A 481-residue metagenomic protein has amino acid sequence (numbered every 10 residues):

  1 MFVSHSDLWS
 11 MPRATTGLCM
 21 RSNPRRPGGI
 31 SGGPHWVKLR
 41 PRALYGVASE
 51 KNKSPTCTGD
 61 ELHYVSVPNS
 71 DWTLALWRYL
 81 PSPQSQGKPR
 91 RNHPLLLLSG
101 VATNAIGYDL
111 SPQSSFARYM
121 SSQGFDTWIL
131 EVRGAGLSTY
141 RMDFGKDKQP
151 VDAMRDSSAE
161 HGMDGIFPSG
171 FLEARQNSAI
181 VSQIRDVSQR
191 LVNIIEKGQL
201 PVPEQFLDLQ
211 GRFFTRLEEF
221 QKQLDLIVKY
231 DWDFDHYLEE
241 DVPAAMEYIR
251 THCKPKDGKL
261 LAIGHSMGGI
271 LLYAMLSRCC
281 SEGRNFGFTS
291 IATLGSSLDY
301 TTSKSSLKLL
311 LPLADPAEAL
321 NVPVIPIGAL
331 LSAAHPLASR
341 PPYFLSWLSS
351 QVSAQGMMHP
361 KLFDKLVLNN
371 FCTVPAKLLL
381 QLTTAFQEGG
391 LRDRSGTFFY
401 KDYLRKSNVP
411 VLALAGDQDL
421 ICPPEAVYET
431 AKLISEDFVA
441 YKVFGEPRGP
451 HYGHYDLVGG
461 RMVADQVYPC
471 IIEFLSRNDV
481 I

Functional and structural regions predicted by a protein language model:
M1-G46: N-terminal chloroplast transit peptides
L8, L18, D437-I481: Catalytic active-site module of serine/aspartate enzymes centered on a nucleophile-bearing elbow/loop
E50-P89: N-terminal cap/lid segment of alpha/beta-hydrolase-fold proteins
A75, L80-L224: Short, surface-exposed "cap/lid" segments of acyl-processing enzymes
P168, L172-R190, I194, G198-R212 (+2 more regions): Alpha/beta-hydrolase-fold enzymes
G389, D417-C422: Acidic catalytic loop of the alpha/beta-hydrolase fold
S407, A413-A415, D419: Short beta-strand/loop motif that positions the catalytic acidic residue of the alpha/beta-hydrolase fold
V409, P423-L433: Short alpha-helix in the alpha/beta-hydrolase fold that links the catalytic acid
